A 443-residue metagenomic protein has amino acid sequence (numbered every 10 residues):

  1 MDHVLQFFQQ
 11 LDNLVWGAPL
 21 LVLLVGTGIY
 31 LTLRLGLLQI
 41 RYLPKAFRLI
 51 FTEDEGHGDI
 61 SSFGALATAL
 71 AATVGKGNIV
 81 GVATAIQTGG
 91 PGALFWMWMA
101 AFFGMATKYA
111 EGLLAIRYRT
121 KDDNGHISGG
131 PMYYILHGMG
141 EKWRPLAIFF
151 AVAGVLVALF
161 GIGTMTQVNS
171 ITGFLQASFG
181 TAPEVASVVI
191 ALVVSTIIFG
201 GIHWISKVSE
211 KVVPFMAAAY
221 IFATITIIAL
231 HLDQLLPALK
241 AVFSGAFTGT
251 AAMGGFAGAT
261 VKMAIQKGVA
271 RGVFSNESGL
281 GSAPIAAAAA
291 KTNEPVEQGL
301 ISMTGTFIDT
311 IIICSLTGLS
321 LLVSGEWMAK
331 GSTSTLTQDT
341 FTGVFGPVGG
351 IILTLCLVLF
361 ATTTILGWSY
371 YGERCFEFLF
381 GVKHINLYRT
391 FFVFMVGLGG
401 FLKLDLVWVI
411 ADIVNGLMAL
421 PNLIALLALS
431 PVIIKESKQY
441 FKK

Functional and structural regions predicted by a protein language model:
M1-K76, I86-A93, G104, A229 (+2 more regions): N-terminal alpha-helical transmembrane segments of multi-pass membrane transport and channel/translocase proteins
H3, L20, L35-Q39, G77-V82 (+6 more regions): Transmembrane helix-loop junctions in multi-pass membrane proteins
D12-K45, Q87-G125, L146, I308-L316 (+1 more regions): Extracellular loop-to-transmembrane helix junctions
L23-Y30, R34-F47, V168-L175, A182-F243 (+2 more regions): Membrane-interface loop-to-helix entry segments
T27, L31-T32, A71, A100-G125 (+5 more regions): Helix-loop-helix module between adjacent transmembrane segments
T32, E111-R119, D123, I225-A241 (+4 more regions): Extracellular/periplasmic helix-exit of transmembrane alpha-helices
L37-S62, T84-L94, W98, A106-K142 (+3 more regions): Flexible loop linkers connecting adjacent transmembrane helices in multi-pass alpha-helical membrane transporters
H57-T88, L114-G138, F149-V152, L156 (+1 more regions): Alpha-helical membrane segments and immediately flanking helix-loop junctions that form or couple to the substrate/ion
